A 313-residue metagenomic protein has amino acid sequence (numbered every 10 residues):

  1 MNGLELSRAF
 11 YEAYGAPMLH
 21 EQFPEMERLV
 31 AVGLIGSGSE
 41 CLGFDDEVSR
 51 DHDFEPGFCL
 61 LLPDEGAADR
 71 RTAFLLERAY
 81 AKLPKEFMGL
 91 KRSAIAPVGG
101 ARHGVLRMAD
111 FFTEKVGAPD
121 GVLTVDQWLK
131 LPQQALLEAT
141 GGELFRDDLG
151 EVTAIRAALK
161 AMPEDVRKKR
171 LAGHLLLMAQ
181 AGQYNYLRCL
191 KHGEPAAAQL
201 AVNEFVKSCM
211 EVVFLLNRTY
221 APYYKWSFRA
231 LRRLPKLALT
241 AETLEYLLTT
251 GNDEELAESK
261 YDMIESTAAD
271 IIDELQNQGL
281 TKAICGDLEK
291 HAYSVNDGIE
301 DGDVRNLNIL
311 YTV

Functional and structural regions predicted by a protein language model:
M1-G33: Helical scaffold of the NTase/Pol beta-like nucleotidyltransferase catalytic core
M1-N2, A67-A68, I264: Basic, alpha-helical terminal appendages of large translation-related enzymes
G15-F23, L76-P84, I271, L275: Hydrophobic, Leu/Ile/Phe/Ala-enriched alpha-helical segments that form helix-helix packing faces
H20-E65: Active-site nucleotide-donor binding segment shared across nucleotidyl transfer reactions
L42-D46, G57-C59, E86-L90, E194 (+2 more regions): Ligand-binding pocket scaffold of soluble enzyme catalytic domains
L62-A67, H192-A196: A generic structural motif
D69-L190: Conserved NTP/Mg2+-binding pocket subregion across the NTase superfamily
Q134-R305, L310-V313: Conserved nucleotidyltransferase catalytic core and NTase-mimicking acidic/glycine-rich helix/loop elements in nucleic
